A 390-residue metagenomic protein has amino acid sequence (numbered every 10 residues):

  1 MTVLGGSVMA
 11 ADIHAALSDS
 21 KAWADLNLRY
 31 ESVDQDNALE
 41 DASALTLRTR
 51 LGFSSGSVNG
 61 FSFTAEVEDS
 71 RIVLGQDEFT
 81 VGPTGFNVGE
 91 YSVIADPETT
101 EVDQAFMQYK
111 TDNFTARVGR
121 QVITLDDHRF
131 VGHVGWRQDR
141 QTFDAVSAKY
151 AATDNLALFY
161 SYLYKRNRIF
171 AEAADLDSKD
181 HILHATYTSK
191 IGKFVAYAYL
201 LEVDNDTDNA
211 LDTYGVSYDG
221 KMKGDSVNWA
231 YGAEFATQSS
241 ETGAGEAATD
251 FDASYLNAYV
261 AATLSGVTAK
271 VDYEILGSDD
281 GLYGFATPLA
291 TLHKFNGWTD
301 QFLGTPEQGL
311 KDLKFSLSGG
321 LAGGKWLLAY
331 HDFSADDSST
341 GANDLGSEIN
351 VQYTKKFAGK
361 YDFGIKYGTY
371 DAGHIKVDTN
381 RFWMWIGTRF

Functional and structural regions predicted by a protein language model:
T2-I123, V146-A152, L156, V216-T242 (+2 more regions): Beta-barrel outer-membrane channel/assembly domains of diderm bacteria
D34-E40, Q76-V81, H128-W136, K165-S178 (+6 more regions): Outer-membrane beta-barrel translocator domains and adjoining extracellular loop/strand segments of Gram-negative
D77-Q104, F114-T207, D212-V216, G281-S316: Surface-exposed coil loops of outer-membrane beta-barrel proteins
S189-I191, E202-D280: Long, internal scaffold/assembly segments composed of regular secondary structure
